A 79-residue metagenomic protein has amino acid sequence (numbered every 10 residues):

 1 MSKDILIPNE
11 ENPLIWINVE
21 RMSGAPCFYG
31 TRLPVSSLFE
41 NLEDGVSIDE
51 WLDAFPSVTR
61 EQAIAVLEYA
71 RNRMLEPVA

Functional and structural regions predicted by a protein language model:
M1-L6: Hydrophobic packing positions characteristic of elongated beta-solenoid/beta-helix-type spike/fiber shafts
P8-D49: A short, structured beta-strand/loop element
L33-A79: Long, charge-rich, low-complexity alpha-helical segments
